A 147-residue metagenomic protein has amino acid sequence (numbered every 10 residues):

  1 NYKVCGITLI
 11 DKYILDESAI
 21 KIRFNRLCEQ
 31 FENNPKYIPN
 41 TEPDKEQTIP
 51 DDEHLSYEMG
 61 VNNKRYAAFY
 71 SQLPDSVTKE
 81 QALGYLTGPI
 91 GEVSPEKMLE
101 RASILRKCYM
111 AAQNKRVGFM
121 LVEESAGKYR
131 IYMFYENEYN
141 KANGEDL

Functional and structural regions predicted by a protein language model:
Y2-Y13: Acidic/histidine-rich, surface-exposed loop or edge segments in extracytoplasmic proteins
K12-L147: Non-cytosolic coordination micro-motifs
